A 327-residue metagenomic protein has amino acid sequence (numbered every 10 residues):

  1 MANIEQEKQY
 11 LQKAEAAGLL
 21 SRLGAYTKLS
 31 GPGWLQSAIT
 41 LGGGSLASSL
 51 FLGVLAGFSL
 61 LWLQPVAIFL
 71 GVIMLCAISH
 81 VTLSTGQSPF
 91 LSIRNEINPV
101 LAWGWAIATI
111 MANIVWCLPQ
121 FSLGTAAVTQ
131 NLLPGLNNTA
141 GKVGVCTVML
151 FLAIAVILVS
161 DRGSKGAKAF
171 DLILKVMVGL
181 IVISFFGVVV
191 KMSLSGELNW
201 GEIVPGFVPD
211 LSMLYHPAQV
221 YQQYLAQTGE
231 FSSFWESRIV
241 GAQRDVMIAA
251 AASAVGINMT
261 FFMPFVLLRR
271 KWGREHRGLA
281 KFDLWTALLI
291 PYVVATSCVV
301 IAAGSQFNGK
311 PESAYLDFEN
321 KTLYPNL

Functional and structural regions predicted by a protein language model:
M1-A47, F282-T286: Membrane-interface "cap" regions at the ends of multi-pass membrane proteins
G24, F51-C76, I93-R94, P99-W103: Extracellular loop-to-transmembrane helix junctions
G24-Q36, N98-A112, R238-A249, V293 (+2 more regions): Select transmembrane alpha-helical segments in multipass membrane proteins
Q64-I78, A250-M259, G278-N308: Selective recognition of specific alpha-helical transmembrane segments in multi-pass small-molecule
Q87-P99, C298-L327: TM-loop-TM module centered on a large, flexible mid-protein loop between adjacent transmembrane helices in multi-pass
A102-L136, G163: Hydrophobic transmembrane alpha-helices that form the core helical bundles of multi-pass secondary transporters
A106, L133-D161, V176-S184: Transmembrane alpha-helical segments of multi-pass small-molecule transport proteins
I157, V178-F231, I257-T260, P264 (+1 more regions): Hydrophobic alpha-helical segments and their helix-loop junctions in multi-pass secondary transporters
